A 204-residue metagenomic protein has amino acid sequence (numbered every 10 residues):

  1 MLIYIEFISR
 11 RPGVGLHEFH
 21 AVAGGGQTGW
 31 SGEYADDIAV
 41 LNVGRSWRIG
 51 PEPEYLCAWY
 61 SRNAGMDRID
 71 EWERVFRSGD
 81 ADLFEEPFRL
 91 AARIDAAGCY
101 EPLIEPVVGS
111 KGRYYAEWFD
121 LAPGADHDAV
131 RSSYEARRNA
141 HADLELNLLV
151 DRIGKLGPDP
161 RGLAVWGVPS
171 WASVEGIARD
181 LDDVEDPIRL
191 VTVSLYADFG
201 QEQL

Functional and structural regions predicted by a protein language model:
M1-L204: Short S/T/G/P-rich N-terminal loop/turn motif that feeds into the first structured element of a domain
